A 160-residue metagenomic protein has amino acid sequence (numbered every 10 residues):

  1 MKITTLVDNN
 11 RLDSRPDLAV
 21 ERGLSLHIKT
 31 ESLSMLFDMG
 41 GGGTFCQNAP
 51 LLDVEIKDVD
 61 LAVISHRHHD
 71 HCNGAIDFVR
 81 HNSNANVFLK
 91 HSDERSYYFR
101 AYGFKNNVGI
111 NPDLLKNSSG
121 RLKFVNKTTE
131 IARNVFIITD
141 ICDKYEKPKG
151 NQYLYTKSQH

Functional and structural regions predicted by a protein language model:
M1, T30-S34, T129-I137: Beta-strand-turn-beta hairpins that frame and shape the catalytic cleft of phosphate-ester-processing enzymes
K2-L51, Q159-H160: Conserved beta-strand hairpin/beta-sheet module of binuclear metal-dependent hydrolase folds, prominently
T4, V63, F88, K123 (+1 more regions): Hydrophobic/aromatic beta-strand patches that form the interior of the parallel beta-sheet core in alpha/beta enzyme
D8-N10, M39-G42, R67, S92-D93 (+2 more regions): Active-site metal-binding loops of divalent metal-dependent hydrolases
T44-L89, D93-E94: Active-site metal-binding motif and surrounding structural segment of the metallo-beta-lactamase
E55-D58, L122-I131: Short acidic low-complexity segments
C72, D77-F78, N84-N126: Hydrophobic alpha-helical segments and helix pairs
F99-K105, G109, L115, K127-H160: Active-site-proximal loop/helix segment associated with metal-binding centers of metalloenzymes
